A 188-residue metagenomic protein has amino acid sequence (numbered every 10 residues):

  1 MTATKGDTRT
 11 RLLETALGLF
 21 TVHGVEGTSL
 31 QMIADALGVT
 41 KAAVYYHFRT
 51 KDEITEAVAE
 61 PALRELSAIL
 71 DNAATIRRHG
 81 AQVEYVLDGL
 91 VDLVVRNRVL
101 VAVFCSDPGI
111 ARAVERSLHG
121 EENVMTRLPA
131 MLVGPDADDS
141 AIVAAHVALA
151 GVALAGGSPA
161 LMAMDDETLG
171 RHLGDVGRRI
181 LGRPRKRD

Functional and structural regions predicted by a protein language model:
M1-D7, P184-D188: Actinobacteria-biased recognition of intrinsically disordered, low-complexity terminal regions
A3-D7, R49, E53, A57 (+4 more regions): Residues at secondary-structure transition points
R11, T15, L19-E53, A57: Helix-turn-helix
T15, L19-V22, E65-A73, G151-A155: Solvent-exposed, amphipathic alpha-helical segments
A57, A68-A102: Hydrophobic alpha-helical connector segments
A73, R77, P108, P159-A160: Secondary-structure edge/capping motif, primarily at the C-terminal ends of alpha-helices and the immediately following
V101-A102, S106, V114-T126, M131-D188: Hydrophobic/aromatic-rich alpha-helical bundle segments in the mid-to-C-terminal region
